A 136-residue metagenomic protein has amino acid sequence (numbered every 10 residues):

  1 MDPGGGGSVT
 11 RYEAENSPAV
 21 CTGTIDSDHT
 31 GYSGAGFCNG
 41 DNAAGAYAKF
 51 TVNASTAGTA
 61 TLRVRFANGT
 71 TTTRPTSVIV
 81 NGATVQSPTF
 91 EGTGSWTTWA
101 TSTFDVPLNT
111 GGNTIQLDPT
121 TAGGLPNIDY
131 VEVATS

Functional and structural regions predicted by a protein language model:
M1-S136: Extracytoplasmic
